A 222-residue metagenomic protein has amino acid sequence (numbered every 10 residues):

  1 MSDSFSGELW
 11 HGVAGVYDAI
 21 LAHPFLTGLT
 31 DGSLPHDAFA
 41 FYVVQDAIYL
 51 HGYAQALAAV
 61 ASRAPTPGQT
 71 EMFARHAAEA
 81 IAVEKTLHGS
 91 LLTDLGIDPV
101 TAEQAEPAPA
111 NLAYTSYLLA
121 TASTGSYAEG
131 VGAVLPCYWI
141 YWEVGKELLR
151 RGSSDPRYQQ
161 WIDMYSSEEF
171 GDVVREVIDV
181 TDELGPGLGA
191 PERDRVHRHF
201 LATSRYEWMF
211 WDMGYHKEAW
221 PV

Functional and structural regions predicted by a protein language model:
M1-L26, E168-D179: Acidic, low-complexity proline/glycine-rich segments
S2-G7, Y114-L119, H216: Hydrophobic alpha-helical segments
A14-A19, L34-R63, V83, G132-W142 (+1 more regions): Alpha-helical bundle segments that constitute or directly flank the non-heme di-iron/ferroxidase center
F25-D31, L118-A120, E183-A190: Short, charged/polar, low-complexity loop and linker segments that flank or interrupt alpha-helical bundles
F41-G52, R75, E79, R195-A202 (+1 more regions): A non-catalytic, amphipathic alpha-helix used as a structural packing/dimerization or gating element in enzyme scaffolds
G68-G171, L201, R205: Active-site-proximal alpha-helical scaffolds that flank and shape metal-associated catalytic sites
F170-F200: Long amphipathic all-alpha helical oligomerization modules
H197-V222: Acidic, carboxylate-rich catalytic segments that either coordinate divalent cations
